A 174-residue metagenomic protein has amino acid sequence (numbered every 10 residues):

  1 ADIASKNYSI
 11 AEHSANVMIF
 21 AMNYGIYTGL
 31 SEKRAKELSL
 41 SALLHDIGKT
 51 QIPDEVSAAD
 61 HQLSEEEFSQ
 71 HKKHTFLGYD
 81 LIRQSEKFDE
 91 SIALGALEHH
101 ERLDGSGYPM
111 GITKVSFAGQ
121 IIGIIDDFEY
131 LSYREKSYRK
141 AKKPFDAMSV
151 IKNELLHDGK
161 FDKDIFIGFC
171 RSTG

Functional and structural regions predicted by a protein language model:
A1-G174: Histidine- and acidic-residue-rich, metal-dependent catalytic cores
